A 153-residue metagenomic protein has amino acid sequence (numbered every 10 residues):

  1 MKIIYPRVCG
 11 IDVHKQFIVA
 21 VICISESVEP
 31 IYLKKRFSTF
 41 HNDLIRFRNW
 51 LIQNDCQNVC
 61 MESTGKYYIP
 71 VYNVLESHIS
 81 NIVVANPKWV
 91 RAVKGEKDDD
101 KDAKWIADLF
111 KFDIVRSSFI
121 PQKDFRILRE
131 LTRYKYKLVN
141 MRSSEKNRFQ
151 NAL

Functional and structural regions predicted by a protein language model:
M1-L153: Phosphate- and other anionic-substrate recognition elements at nucleic-acid/protein interfaces
